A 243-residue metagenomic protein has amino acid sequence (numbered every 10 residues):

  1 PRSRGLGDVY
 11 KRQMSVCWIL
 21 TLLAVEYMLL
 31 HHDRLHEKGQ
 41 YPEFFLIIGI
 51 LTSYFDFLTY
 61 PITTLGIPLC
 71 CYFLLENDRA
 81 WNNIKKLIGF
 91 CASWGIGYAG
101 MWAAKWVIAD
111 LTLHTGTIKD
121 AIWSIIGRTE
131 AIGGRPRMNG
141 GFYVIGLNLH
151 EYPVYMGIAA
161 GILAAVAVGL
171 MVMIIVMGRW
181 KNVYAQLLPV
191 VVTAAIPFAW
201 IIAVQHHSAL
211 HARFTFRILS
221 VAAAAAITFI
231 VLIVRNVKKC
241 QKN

Functional and structural regions predicted by a protein language model:
P1-Y10: Single conserved hydrophobic/aromatic residue that forms the stacking wall/gate of nucleotide- or nucleobase-binding
C17-T21, L210-I233: Hydrophobic/aromatic-rich transmembrane helices and adjacent perimembrane loops
A24-G39, L75-D78: Membrane-interface transmembrane helices that cradle and orient dolichyl/undecaprenyl
H31-E43, N83-F90, K181-A194: Membrane-interfacial loop-to-transmembrane alpha-helix junctions, especially the N-terminal start
Y41-L69, L87-G100: Membrane-interface alpha helices of multi-pass inner-membrane proteins
L87-A167: Membrane-lumen/periplasm interface segments of specific transmembrane helices in polyprenyl phosphate-linked
L170-A195, L232, C240-Q241: Membrane-interface helix-loop-helix junctions at transmembrane boundaries of multi-pass membrane enzymes, predominantly
A194-R213: Transmembrane-helix signature of polytopic, lipid-linked glycan biosynthesis machinery
